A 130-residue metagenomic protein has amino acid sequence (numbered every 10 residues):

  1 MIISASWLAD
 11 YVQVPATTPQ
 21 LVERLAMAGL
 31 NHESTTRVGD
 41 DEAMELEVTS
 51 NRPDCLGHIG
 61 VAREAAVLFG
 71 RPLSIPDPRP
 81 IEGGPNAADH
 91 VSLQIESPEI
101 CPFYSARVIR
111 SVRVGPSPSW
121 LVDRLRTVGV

Functional and structural regions predicted by a protein language model:
M1-V130: Phosphate-rich ligand and nucleic-acid binding surfaces
